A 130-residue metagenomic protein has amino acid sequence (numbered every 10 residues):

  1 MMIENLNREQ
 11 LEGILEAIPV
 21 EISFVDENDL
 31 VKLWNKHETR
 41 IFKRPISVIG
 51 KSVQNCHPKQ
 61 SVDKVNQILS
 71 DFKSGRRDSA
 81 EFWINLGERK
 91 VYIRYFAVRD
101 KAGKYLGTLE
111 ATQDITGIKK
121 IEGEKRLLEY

Functional and structural regions predicted by a protein language model:
M2-N28: Sensory modules in modular signal-transduction proteins
E21-I22, D29-L30, E110, D114: Structured catalytic cores of enzymes that bind and process phosphorylated ligands/cofactors
D26-N28, L33-F42, I46: N-terminal capping loop/helix in small sensory signaling domains highlighted by a polar->aromatic N-x2-3-F motif
S47-Q60: PAS-family sensory/regulatory domains
Q60-S79: Soluble sensory domains of the PAS superfamily and closely related sensory modules
R76, E81-V91, L106: Per-ARNT-Sim (PAS) sensory domains and their PAS-associated C-terminal
R99-A102, L106-Y130: Sensory coupling linkers of modular signal transduction proteins
